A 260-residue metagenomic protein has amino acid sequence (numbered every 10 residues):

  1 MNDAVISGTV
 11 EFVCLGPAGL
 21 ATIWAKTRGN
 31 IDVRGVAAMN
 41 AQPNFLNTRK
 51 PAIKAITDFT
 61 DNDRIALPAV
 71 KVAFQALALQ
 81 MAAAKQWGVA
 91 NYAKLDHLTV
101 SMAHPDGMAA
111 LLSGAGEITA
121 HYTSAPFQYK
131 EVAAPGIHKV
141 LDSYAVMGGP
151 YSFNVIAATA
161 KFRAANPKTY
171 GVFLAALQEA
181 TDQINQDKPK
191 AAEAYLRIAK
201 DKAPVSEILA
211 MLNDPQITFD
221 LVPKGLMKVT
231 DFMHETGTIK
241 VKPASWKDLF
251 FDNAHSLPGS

Functional and structural regions predicted by a protein language model:
M1-Y92, H97-S101, T119-A125, G149-P150: Short, glycine-/small- and polar/acidic-enriched structural segments that line small-molecule recognition paths
D3, S7, A21, T57 (+10 more regions): Solvent-exposed, polar/charged alpha-helical surfaces in well-ordered, non-transmembrane soluble domains, broadly
V33, Y92, A191-A194, S245: Surface-exposed patches in mature extracellular/periplasmic domains of secreted proteins
P105-L196: Pocket-lining segment of extracytoplasmic ligand-binding domains
R163-K240: Secondary-structure end/capping motifs
M233-S260: Conserved C-terminal helix/tail region of periplasmic/extracytoplasmic solute-binding proteins
